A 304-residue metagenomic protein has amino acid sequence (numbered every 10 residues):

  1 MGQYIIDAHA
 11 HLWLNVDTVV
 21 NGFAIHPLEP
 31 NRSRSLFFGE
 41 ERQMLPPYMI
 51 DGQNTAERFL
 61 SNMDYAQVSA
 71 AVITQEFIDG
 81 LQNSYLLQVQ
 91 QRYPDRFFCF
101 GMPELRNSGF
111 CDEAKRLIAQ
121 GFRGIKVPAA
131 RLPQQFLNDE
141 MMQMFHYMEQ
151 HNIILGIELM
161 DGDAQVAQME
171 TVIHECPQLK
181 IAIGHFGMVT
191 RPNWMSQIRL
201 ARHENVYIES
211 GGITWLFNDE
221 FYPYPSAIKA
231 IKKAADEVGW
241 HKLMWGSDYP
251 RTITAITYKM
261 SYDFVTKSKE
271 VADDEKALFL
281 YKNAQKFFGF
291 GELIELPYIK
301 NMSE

Functional and structural regions predicted by a protein language model:
Q3-A8, D17-S61, Y65, A70 (+3 more regions): Mid-to-C-terminal alpha-helical segments outside catalytic/metal-binding sites
I6-H11, L117, M144, T252: A generic "structured core" feature
H9-N15, E158, H185: Histidine-centered divalent metal-coordination motifs
A10-H11, E76, F186, D248-Y249: Active-site metal-binding loops of divalent metal-dependent hydrolases
G52-N62, N107-L117, N193: Short, acidic/polar
S61, S84-Q88, D112, R116 (+5 more regions): Alpha-helical scaffolding segments of alpha/beta enzyme cores, especially the outer helices of TIM-barrel or partial
S69-A70, T74-D163, Y207-I213, E220-F221: Active-site gating/metal-coordination segments in enzymes
R123-G124, Q134-M244, K286, E292 (+1 more regions): Catalytic pocket-lining loop regions of alpha/beta-barrel enzymes, especially the amidohydrolase/enolase/GH5 lineages
